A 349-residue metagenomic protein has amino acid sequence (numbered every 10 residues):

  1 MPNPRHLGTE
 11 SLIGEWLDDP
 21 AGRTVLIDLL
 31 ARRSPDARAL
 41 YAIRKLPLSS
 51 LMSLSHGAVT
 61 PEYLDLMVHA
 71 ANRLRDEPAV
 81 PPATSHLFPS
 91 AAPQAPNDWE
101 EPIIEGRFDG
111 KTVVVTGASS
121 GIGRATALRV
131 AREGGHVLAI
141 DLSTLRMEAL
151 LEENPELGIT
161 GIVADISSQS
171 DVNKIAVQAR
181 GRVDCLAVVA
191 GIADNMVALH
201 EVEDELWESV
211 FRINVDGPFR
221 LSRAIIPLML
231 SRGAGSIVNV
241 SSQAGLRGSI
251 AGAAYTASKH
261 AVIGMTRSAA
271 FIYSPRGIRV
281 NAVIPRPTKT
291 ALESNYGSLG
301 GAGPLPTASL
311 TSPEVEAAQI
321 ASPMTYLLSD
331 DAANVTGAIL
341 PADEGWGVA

Functional and structural regions predicted by a protein language model:
W99, R247, T325, T336-A349: Short C-terminal tail/terminal secondary-structure segment of NAD(P)H-dependent dehydrogenase/reductase domains
T112, S119-S120: Conserved glycine-rich cofactor-binding loop
G191-E208, S231, A251-A254, S294 (+1 more regions): Conserved mid-core segment of classical short-chain dehydrogenase/reductases
H200-F219, V238, V262, T311: Catalytic Tyr-X3-Lys loop
S222, S258, T266: Active-site helix of classical SDR
P227, F271-I272, A333: Alpha-helical segment proximal to the catalytic Tyr-Lys
S242: Residue(s) in the substrate-gating loop at a strand-loop-helix junction that position the organic substrate next
S274, R279, V335-G337: Short, small/polar-rich loop/turn modules that mediate ligand/substrate recognition or access, typified
